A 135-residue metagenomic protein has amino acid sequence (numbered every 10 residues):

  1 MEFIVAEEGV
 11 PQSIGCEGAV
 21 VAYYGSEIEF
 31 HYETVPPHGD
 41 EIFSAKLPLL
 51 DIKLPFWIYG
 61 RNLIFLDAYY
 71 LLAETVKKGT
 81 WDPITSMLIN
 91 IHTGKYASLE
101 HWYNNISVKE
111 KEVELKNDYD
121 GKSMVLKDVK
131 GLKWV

Functional and structural regions predicted by a protein language model:
M1-S13, E33-W57, T80-H101, D118-V135: Surface-exposed loop/turn elements that mediate protein-protein interactions on large endomembrane-trafficking
E2-G25, H31, P55-Y69, E74 (+1 more regions): Repeated scaffold domains used in trafficking and secretory/extracellular systems, primarily beta-propellers
